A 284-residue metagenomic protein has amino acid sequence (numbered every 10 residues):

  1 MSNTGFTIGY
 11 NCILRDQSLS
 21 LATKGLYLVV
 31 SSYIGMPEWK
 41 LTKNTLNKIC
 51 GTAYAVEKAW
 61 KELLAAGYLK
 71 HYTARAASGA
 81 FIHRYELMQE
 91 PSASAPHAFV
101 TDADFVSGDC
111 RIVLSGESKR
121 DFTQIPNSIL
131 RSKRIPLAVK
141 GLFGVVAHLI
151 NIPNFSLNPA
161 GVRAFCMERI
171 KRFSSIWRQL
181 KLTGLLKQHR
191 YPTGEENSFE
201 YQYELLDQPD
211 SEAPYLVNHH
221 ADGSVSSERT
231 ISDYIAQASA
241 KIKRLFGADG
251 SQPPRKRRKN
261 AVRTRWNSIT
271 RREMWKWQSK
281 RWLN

Functional and structural regions predicted by a protein language model:
M1-C12, P96-N127: Long, low-complexity, charged/polar intrinsically disordered regions in eukaryotic proteins
N3, T7, T23, A77 (+6 more regions): Intrinsically disordered, low-complexity segments enriched in small/polar residues
I8, C12, I82, R111 (+5 more regions): Polar low-complexity intrinsically disordered regions enriched in Ser/Thr and small residues
I8, G25, H83, F199-Y201 (+2 more regions): Intrinsically disordered, low-complexity segments enriched in small/polar residues
G9-N11, T52, N127, R169 (+3 more regions): General structural signal for secondary-structure boundaries
I13-T23, S31-E86, I129-V139, A147-Y201: Winged helix-turn-helix DNA-binding recognition segment
Q89-C110, L114, E204-N284: Charged low-complexity intrinsically disordered patches
